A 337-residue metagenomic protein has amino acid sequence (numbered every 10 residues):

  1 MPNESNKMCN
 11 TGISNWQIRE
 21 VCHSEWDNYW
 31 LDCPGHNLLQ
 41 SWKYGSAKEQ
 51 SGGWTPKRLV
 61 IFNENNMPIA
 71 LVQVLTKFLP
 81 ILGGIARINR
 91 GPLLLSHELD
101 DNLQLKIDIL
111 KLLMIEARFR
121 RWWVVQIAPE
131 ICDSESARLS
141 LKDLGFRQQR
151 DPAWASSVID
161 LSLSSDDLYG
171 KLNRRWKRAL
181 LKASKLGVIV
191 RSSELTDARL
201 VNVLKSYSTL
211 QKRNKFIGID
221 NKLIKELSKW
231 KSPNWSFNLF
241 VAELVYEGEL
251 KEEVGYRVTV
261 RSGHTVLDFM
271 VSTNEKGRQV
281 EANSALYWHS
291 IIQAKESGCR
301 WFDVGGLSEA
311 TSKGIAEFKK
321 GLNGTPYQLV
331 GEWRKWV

Functional and structural regions predicted by a protein language model:
P2-N15, R19-H23, A47, T76 (+2 more regions): Active-site/acyl-donor-binding loops of N-acyltransferases
I18-N65, I69-L82, P129-S134, L139-P152 (+2 more regions): A conserved beta-strand-loop-helix scaffold within acyl/acetyltransferase catalytic domains
W54-P56, F119-W122, E296-C299: Short, high-confidence coil segments that cap the C-terminus of an alpha-helix and link into the following beta-strand
I88: Flexible glycine-rich active-site/ligand-binding loops centered on an Asp-His dyad
G91-D100: The substrate-binding groove and active-site-proximal loops of carbohydrate-active enzymes, especially glycoside
D101-A153: Non-catalytic accessory segments adjacent to catalytic cores
Q104, D108-I115, E226-V337: Aromatic (often tryptophan-rich) hydrophobic motifs at membrane interfaces
V124-I127, R191, W301-G305: Short catalytic-loop micro-motif centered on adjacent basic/acidic residues
